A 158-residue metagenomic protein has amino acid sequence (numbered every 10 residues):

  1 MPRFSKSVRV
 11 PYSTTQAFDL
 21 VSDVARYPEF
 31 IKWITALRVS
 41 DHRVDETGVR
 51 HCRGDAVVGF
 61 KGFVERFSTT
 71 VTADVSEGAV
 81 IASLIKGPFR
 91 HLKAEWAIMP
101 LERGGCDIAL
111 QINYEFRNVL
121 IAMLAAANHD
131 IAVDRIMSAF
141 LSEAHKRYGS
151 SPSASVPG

Functional and structural regions predicted by a protein language model:
M1-V49, R103, S150, G158: Hydrophobic ligand-binding cavity/cleft-lining segments
R3-S5, R53, V64-S68, H91-A94: Short, surface-exposed coil-to-beta transition loops
R9, D19-S22, T72, A125 (+1 more regions): Amphipathic alpha-helical interaction elements
V10-T14, A56-G62, A73-E77, P88-R90 (+3 more regions): Beta-strand elements of well-folded, non-transmembrane domains
A17-V21, Y27, G54, V71 (+2 more regions): Hydrophobic pocket/interface hotspot
A25, H129, V133, M137-G149: Short amphipathic alpha-helical signal-transduction/dimerization elements
V39-I85, A139-K146, S155: Glycine-rich portal/gate segments that line the openings of hydrophobic small-molecule binding cavities
I81-R135: Beta-strand/loop substructures that line and gate deep hydrophobic ligand-binding cavities in soluble
